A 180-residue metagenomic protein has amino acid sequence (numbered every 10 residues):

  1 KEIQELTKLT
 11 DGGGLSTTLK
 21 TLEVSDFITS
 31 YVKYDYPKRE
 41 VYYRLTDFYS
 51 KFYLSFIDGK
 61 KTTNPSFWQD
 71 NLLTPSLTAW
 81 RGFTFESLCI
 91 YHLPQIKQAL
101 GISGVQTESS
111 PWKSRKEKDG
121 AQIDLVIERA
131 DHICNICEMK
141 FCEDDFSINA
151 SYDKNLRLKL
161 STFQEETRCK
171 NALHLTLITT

Functional and structural regions predicted by a protein language model:
E2-K8: A short acidic, leucine-rich amphipathic alpha-helix
I3, F27, R44-L45: Short secondary-structure boundary elements
L6, L22, F48: Short acidic/histidine-centered micro-motifs embedded in hydrophobic/aromatic stretches that mark compact functional
L9-S25: Short amphipathic alpha-helical interaction segments
G14-L15, T29-S30, I123: Glycine-rich, charged/polar anion/phosphate-binding loops that engage phosphate groups from diverse ligands
E23-Y34: A short, conserved structural fragment
K33-Y36, V41-T180: A cross-kingdom feature that marks ATP-driven nucleic-acid transaction machinery
